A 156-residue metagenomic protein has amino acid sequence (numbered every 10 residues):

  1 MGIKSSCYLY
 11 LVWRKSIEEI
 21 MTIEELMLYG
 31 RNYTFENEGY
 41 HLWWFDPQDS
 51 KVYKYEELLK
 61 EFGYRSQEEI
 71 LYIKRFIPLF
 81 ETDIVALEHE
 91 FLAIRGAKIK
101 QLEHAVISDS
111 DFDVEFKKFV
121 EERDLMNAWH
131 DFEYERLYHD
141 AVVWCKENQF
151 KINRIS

Functional and structural regions predicted by a protein language model:
E18-S66: Extended, charge-biased low-complexity segments that typically form long amphipathic alpha-helices/coiled-coils
D49-A105: Aromatic-anchored, charged helix-turn/loop surface patch used as a conserved interaction hotspot
E81-L137: Amphipathic protein-protein interaction modules
W129-S156: Acidic, proline/glycine-rich low-complexity IDRs
